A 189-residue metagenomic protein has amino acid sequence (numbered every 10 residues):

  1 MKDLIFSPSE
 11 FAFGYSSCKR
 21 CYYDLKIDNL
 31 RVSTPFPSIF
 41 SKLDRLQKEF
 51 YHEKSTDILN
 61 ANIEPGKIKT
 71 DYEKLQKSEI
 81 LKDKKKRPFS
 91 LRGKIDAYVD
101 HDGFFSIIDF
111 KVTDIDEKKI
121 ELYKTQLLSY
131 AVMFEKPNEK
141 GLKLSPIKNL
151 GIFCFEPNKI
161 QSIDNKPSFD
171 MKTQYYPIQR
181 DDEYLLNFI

Functional and structural regions predicted by a protein language model:
M1-E10, P137-I189: Metal-dependent nuclease catalytic regions and adjoining charged, substrate-binding loops involved in nucleic-acid end
M1-F104, D114: Metal-dependent nuclease catalytic cores that hydrolyze phosphodiester bonds in DNA/RNA, characterized by
R45, I120-T125: Short, conserved loop/turn and helix-capping segments at secondary-structure boundaries that abut family-defining
D83-K85, F134-K140: Short secondary-structure capping micro-motifs at structural edges
S106-I108: Conserved SAM-binding loop
F110-K119: Short beta-strand-loop-alpha-helix junction that forms the active-site gateway of nucleic-acid-processing nucleases
K124-K136: An active-site-proximal "capping" alpha-helix that borders the catalytic cofactor pocket
